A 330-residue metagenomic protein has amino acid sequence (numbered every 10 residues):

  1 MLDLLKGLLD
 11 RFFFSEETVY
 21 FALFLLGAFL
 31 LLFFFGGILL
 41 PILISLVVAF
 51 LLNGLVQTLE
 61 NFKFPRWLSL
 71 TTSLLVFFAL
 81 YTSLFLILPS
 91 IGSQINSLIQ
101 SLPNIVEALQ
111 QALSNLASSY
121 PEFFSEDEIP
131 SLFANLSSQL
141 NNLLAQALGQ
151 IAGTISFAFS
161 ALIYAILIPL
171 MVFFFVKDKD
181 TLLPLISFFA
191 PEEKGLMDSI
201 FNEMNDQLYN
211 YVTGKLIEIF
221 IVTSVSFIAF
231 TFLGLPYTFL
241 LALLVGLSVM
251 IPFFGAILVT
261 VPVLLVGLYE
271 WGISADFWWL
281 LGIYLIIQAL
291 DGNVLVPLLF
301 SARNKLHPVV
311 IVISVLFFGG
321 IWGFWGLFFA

Functional and structural regions predicted by a protein language model:
M1-S93, V172: Anchoring transmembrane alpha helix of integral membrane proteins
D3, S15, V19, L55-F62 (+3 more regions): Juxtamembrane membrane-interface segments in integral membrane proteins
S15-L25, I217-I221, G255-L258, R303-I311: Short hydrophobic alpha-helical membrane-embedded segments
E17, T154-V266, S274-L280: Alpha-helical transmembrane segments and their immediate interhelical loop/hinge regions in multi-pass membrane
A22-G27, L31, T71-S83, I87 (+10 more regions): Generic alpha-helical transmembrane segments of integral inner-membrane proteins, especially permease/transport modules
G27-L31, I42, A229-T231, L235-S248 (+1 more regions): Canonical bilayer-spanning transmembrane alpha-helix
F64-T72, S125-F133, K194-D198, Y237 (+4 more regions): Membrane-interface starts of transmembrane alpha-helices
M250-I257, I273, A289-D291, G320-F328: Hydrophobic transmembrane alpha-helical segments of multi-pass transport and channel proteins
